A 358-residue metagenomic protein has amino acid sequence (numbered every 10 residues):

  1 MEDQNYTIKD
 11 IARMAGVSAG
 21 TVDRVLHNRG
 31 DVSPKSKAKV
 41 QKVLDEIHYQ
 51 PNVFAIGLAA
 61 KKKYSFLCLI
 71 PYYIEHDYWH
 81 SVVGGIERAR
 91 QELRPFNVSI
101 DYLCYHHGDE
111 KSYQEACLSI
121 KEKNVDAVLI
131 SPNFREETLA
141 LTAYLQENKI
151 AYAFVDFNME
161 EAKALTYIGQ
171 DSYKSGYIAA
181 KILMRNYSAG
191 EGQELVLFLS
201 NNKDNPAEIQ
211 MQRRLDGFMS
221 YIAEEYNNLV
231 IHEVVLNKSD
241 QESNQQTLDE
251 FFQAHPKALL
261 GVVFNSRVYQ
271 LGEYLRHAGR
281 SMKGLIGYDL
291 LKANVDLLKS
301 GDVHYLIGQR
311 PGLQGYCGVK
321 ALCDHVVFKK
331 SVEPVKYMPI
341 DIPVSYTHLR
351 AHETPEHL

Functional and structural regions predicted by a protein language model:
M1-G57: N-terminal helix-turn-helix DNA-binding module of bacterial transcription factors
I11, T347-E356: Conserved small/polar residues in nucleotide/adenosyl-binding loops
V43, I47, P206, I222 (+1 more regions): Hinge/cleft segment of the Venus flytrap/periplasmic-binding protein
N52-K111: Amphipathic helical "hinge" segments at domain boundaries
P71-H80, D101-S112, F134, G169-S175 (+5 more regions): Hinge/beta->alpha junction and helix N-cap segments in small-molecule ligand-binding domains
A127-Q146, H232-A293: Hydrophobic alpha-helical
E137-K174, L291-K299: Flexible loop/hinge segments that line or gate small-molecule binding clefts
Y167-E194, N294, R310-V327: Hydrophobic alpha-helical segments within soluble ligand-binding/sensing domains
